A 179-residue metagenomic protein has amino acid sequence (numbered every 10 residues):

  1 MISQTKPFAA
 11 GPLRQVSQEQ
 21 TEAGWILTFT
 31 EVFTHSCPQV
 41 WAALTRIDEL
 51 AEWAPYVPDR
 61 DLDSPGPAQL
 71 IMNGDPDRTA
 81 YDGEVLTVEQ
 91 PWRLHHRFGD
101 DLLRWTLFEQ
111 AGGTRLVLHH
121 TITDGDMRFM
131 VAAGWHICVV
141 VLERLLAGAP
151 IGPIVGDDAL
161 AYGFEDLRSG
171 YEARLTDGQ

Functional and structural regions predicted by a protein language model:
M1-A9, I122-Q179: A conserved amphipathic terminal alpha-helix motif
M1-V57: Hydrophobic ligand-binding cavity/cleft-lining segments
L13, T21, H95-L146: Beta-strand/loop substructures that line and gate deep hydrophobic ligand-binding cavities in soluble
S17-G24, L62-S64, T87-E89, F108-A111: Short, ordered beta-strand-loop transition motifs
L27-F29, Y81-G83, L116: Hydrophobic residues positioned within well-ordered beta-strands of beta-sheet architectures
V32, E49-D100, G178-Q179: Glycine-rich portal/gate segments that line the openings of hydrophobic small-molecule binding cavities
V40-W41, L50, A68, V85 (+3 more regions): Hydrophobic pocket/interface hotspot
